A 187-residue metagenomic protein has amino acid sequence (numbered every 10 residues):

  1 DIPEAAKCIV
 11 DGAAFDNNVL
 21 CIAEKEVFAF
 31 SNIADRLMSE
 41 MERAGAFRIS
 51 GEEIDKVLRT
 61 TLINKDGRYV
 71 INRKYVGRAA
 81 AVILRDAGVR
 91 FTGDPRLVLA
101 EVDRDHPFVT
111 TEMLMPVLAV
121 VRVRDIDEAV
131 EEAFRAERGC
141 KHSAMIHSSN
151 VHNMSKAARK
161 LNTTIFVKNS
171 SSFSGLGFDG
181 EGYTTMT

Functional and structural regions predicted by a protein language model:
D1-R104: ALDH superfamily catalytic-core signature
V89-T187: Conserved C-terminal structural/oligomerization subdomain of aldehyde/semialdehyde dehydrogenase
